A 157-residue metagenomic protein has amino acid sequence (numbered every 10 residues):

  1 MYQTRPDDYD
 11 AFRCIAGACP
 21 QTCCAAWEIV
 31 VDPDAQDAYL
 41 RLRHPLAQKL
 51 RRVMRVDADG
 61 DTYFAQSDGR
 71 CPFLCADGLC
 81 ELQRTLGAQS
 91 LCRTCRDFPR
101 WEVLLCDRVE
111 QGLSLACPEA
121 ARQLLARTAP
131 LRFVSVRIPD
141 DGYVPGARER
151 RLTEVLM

Functional and structural regions predicted by a protein language model:
M1-K49, R55-G69, C75-M157: Short loop/turn segments that flank or connect secondary-structure elements
